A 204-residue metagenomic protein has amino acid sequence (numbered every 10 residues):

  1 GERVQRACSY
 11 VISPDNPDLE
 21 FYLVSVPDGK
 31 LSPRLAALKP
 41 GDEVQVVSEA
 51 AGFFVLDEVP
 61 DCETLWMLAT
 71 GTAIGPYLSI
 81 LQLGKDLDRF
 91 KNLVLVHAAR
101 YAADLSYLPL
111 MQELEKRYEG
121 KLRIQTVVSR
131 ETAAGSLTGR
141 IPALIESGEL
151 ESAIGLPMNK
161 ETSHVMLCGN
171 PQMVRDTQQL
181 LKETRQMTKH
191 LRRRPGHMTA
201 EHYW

Functional and structural regions predicted by a protein language model:
G1-P40: Ferredoxin-reductase
A50-P60: A short, basic/flexible loop-to-alpha-helix module at the beginning of a structural domain
L65-L68: Conserved beta-strand elements of the Class I
T70-P76: Ser/Thr-glycine-rich phosphate-binding loops at phosphate-binding pockets of nucleotides, nucleotide cofactors
P76-D86: Histidine-anchored nucleotide/phosphate-binding helix
V96, A103-W204: Reductase modules of NAD(P)H-dependent flavoproteins
